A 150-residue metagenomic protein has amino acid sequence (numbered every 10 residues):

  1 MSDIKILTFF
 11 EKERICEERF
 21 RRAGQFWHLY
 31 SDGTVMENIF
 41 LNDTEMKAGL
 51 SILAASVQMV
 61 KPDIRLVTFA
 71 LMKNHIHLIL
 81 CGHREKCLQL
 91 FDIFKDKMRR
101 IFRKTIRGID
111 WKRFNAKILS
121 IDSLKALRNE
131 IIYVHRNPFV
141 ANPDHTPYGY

Functional and structural regions predicted by a protein language model:
M1-Y150: Short catalytic/metal-binding and nucleic-acid-binding patches
